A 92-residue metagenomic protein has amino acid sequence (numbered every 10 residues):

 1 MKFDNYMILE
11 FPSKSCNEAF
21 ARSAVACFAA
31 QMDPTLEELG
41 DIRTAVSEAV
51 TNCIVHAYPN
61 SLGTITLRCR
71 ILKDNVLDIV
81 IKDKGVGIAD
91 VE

Functional and structural regions predicted by a protein language model:
M1-I8, E38, C53-E92: Conserved beta-strand-loop-beta-strand hairpin that lines the nucleotide-binding pocket of ATP/GTP-utilizing enzymes
Y6, P12, Q31-T35: Conserved catalytic submotifs in the C-terminal HATPase_c
I8-F20: STAS-typified acidic loop motif
S15, A24, R43, L62 (+1 more regions): Solvent-exposed, flexible loop/coil residues
F20-R22, K84: Acidic-glycine-rich active-site phosphate/pyrophosphate-binding loop
R22-S47: Conserved short strand/loop->alpha-helix "switch" segment adjacent to the catalytic nucleotide/phosphoryl-transfer site
